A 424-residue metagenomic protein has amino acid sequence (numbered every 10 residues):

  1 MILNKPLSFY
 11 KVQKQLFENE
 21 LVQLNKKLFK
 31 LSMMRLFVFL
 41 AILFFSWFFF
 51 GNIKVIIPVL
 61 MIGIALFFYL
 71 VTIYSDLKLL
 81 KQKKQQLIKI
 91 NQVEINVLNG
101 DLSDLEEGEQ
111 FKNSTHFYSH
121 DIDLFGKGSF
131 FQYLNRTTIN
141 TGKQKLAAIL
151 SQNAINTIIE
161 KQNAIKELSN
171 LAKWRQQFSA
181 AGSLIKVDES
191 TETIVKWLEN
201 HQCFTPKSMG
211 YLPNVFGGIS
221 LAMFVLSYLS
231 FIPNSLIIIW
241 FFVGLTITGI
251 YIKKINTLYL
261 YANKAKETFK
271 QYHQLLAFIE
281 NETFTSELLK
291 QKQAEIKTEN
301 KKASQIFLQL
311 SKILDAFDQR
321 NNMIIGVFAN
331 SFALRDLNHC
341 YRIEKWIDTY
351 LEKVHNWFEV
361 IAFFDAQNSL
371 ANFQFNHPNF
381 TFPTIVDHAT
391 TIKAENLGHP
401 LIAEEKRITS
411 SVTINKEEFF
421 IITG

Functional and structural regions predicted by a protein language model:
I2-G424: Alpha-helical coupling/stalk and coiled-coil linker elements that connect catalytic or binding modules and transmit
